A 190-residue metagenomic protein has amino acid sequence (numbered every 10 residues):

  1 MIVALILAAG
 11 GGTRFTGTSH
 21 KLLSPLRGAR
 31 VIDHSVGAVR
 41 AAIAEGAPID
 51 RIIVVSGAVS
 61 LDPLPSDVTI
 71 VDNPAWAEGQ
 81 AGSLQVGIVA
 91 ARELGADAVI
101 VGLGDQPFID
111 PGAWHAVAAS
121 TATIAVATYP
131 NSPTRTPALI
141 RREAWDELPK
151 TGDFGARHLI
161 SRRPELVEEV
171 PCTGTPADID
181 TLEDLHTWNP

Functional and structural regions predicted by a protein language model:
I2-T134, L139-R142, P164-C172: Nucleotide and nucleotide-moiety/phosphate-recognizing core
A4, T151-P190: Conserved alpha/beta core of the MobA/IspD/sugar-nucleotide pyrophosphorylase nucleotidyltransferase superfamily
R14, P63, E147, D178 (+1 more regions): Phosphate- and divalent-cation-binding pockets in alpha/beta enzyme and binding domains that engage nucleotide-derived
S19, P65, P149-G152, N189: Short, flexible helix/strand-to-coil boundary loops that buttress conserved ligand/catalytic motifs in alpha/beta
W114, A144-L148, L185: A generic structural signal for short hydrophobic patches within well-formed alpha-helices
S120, E147, L159: Residues that form generic nucleotide/phosphate-binding pockets
